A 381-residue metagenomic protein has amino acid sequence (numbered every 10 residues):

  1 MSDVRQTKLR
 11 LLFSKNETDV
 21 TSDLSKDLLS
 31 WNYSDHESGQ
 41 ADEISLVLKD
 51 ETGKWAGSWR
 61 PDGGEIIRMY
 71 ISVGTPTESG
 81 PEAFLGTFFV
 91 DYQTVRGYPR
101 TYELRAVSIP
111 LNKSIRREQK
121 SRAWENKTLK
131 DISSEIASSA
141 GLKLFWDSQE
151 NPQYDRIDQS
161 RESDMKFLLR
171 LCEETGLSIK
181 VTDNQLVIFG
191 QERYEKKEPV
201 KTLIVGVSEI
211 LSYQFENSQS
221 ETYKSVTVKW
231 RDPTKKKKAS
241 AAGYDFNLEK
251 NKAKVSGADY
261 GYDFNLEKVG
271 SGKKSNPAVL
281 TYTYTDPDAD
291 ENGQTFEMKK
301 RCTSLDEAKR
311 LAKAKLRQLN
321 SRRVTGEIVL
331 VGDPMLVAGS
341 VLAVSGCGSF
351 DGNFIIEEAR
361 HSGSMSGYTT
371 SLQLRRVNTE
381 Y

Functional and structural regions predicted by a protein language model:
M1-L111: Assembly/oligomerization scaffold segments
S2-R5, T101, S108-P110, S148-T222: Short beta-strand-centered interaction patches in the first periplasmic/extracellular domains of large envelope
N32-S34, S38-D62, I210-Y381: An acidic/polar, Gly/Ser/Thr-rich interaction patch typically located in mid-to-C-terminal regions of proteins
I44-V47, A106, K120-F145, Q159-T182 (+2 more regions): Amphipathic, non-transmembrane alpha-helical segments in extracytoplasmic/periplasmic proteins
K54-G57, V73-E78, S114-Q119, A140-Q149 (+1 more regions): Sec-dependent N-terminal signal peptides of Gram-negative outer-membrane/periplasmic proteins
R60-P61, A83, D147-P152, V181-Q185 (+2 more regions): Short, glycine-/polar-rich solvent-exposed loops and beta-turns at beta-strand/coil boundaries
I71-V73, G190, G346: Conserved "cap/hinge" positions at secondary-structure junctions
P81-R96, E192-E195, I355-Y368: Short, compositionally biased
